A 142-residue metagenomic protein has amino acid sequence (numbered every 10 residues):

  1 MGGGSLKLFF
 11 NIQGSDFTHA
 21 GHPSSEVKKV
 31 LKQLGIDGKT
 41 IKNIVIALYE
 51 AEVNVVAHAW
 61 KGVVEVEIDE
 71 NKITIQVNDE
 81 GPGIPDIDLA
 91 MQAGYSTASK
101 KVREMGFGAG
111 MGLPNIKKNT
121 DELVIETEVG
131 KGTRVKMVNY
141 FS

Functional and structural regions predicted by a protein language model:
M1-F10, E52-S142: Conserved beta-strand-loop-beta-strand hairpin that lines the nucleotide-binding pocket of ATP/GTP-utilizing enzymes
M1-I46: Bergerat-fold GHKL ATPase/HATPase_c domain
V45-Y49, V53: Short acidic amphipathic alpha-helix that forms the conserved interface helix of the HATPase_c
